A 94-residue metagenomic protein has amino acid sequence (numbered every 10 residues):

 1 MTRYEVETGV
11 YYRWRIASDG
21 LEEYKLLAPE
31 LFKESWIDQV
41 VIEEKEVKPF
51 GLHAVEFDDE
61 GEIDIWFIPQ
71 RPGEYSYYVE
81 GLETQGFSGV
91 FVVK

Functional and structural regions predicted by a protein language model:
M1-R13, D19: N-terminal edge beta-strand
V10, E22, F87: Residues that flank catalytic or metal-binding motifs in active/ligand-binding sites
W14-I16, L26, F91: Hydrophobic beta-strand residues in large extracellular and virion-surface proteins
A17, P29, E80: Surface loops and adjacent helix of pleckstrin homology
A17-L21, Q70-P72: Short solvent-exposed strand-capping/beta-turn motif centered on an Asx-Ser/Thr pair
E22-E30: Beta-strand acidic-aromatic groove motif in beta-rich domains, primarily in extracellular
F32-E43: Short aromatic-acidic-glycine turn motif
K48-K94: Extracellular/periplasmic metallocenter environments
